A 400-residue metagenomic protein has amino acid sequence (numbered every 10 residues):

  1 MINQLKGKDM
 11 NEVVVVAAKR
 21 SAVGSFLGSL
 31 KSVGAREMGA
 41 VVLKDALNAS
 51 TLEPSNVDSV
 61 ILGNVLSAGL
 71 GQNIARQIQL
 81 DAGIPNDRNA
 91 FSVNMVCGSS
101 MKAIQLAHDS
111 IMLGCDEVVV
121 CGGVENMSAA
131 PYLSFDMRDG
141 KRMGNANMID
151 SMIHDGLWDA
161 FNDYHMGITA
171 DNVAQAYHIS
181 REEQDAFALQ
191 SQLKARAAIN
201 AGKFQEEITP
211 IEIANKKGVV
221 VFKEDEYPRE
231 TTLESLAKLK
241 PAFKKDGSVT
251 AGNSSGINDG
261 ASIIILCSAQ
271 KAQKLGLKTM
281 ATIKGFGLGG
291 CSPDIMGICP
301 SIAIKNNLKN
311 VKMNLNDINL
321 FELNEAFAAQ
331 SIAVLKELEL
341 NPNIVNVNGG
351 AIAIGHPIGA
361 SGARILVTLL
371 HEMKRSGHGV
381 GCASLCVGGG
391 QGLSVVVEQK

Functional and structural regions predicted by a protein language model:
I2-V33, L233-I298, I302, V367-T368 (+2 more regions): Condensing-enzyme catalytic core mediating Claisen C-C bond formation in acyl metabolism
R20-S21, S32-V41, A49, E183-K274 (+3 more regions): N-terminal extracellular/periplasmic Venus flytrap/periplasmic-binding protein-like
K31-G98, K102-V118, G123-R142, I208-F222 (+2 more regions): Conserved beta-ketoacyl condensing-enzyme motif
A35-T51, I74-I78, A103-L106, M166-V173 (+5 more regions): Short, well-ordered amphipathic alpha-helical segments that serve as non-catalytic structural scaffolds within diverse
N64-V119, F161-H165, E230-G256, E337-R364 (+2 more regions): Conserved catalytic cysteine-centered active-site region of acyl-thioester-dependent Claisen-condensing enzymes
M95-E125, A174-K203, I263-Q270, L335 (+2 more regions): Active-site-proximal alpha-helical scaffold in enzymes
V118-N172: Flexible glycine-/small-residue-enriched beta->alpha junction loops that bind anionic phosphate/pyrophosphate groups
I168-D171, F204-E207, K284-A353: Active-site pocket-lining segment
